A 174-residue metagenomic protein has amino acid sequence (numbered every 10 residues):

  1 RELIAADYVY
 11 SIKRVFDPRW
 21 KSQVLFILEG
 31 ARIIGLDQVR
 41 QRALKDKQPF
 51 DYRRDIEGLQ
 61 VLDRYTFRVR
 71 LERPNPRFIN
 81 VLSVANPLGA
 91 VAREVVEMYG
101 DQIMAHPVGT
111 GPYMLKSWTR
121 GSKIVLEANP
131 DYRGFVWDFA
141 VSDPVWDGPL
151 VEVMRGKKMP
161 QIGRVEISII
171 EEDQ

Functional and structural regions predicted by a protein language model:
R1-R32, R68-R70: Aromatic- and charge-enriched surface segment that lines or borders ligand/interaction sites
I34-T66, R70-Q174: Gly/Pro-rich hinge or "lid" segments in bacterial periplasmic/extracellular proteins
